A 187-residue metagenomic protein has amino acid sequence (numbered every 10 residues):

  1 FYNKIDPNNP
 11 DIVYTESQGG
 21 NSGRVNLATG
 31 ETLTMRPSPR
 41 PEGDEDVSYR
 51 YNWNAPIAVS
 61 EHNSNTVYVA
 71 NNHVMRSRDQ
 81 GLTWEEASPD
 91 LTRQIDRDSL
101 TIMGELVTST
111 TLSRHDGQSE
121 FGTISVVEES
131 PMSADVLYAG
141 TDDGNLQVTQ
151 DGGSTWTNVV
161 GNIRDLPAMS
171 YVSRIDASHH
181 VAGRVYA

Functional and structural regions predicted by a protein language model:
F1-A187: Beta-propeller blade termini and top-face loops
